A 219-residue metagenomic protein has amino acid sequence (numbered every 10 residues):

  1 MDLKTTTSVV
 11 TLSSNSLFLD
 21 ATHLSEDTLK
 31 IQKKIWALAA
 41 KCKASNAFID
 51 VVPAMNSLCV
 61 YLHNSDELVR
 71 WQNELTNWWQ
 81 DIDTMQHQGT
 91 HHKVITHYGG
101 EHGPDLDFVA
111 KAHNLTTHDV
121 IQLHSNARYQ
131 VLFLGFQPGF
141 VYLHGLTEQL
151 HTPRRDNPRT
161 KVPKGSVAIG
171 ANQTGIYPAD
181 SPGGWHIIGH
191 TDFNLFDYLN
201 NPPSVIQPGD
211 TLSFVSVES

Functional and structural regions predicted by a protein language model:
D2-T84, Q88-S219: Glycine-rich active-site loops that engage anionic ligands at enzyme catalytic sites
